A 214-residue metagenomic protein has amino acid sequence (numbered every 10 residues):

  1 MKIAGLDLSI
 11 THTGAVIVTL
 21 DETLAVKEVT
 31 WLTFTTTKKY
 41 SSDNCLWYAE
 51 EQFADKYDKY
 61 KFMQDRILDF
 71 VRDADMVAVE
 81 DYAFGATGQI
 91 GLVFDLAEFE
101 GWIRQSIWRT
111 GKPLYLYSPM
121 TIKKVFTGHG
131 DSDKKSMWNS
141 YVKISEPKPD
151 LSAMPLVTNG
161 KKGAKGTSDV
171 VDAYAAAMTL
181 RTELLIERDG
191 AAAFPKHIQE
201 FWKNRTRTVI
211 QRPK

Functional and structural regions predicted by a protein language model:
M1-K214: Phosphate- and other anionic-substrate recognition elements at nucleic-acid/protein interfaces
